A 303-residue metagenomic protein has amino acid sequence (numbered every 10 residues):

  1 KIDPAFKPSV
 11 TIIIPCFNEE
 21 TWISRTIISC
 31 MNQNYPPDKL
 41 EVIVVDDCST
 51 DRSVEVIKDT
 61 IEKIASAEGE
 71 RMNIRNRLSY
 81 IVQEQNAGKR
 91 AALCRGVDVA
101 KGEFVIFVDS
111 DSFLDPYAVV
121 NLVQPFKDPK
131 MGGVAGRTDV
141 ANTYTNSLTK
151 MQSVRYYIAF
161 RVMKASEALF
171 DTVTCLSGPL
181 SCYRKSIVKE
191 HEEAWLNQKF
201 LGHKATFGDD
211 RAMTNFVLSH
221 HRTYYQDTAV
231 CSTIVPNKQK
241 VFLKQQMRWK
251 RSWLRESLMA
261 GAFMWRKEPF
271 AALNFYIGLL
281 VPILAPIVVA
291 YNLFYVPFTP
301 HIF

Functional and structural regions predicted by a protein language model:
K1, K267-F303: Alpha-helical bilayer-embedded segments of polytopic membrane proteins, i.e., transmembrane/intramembrane helices
I2-M264: Non-transmembrane catalytic domains and loops of membrane-associated enzymes and transporters that build or traffic
